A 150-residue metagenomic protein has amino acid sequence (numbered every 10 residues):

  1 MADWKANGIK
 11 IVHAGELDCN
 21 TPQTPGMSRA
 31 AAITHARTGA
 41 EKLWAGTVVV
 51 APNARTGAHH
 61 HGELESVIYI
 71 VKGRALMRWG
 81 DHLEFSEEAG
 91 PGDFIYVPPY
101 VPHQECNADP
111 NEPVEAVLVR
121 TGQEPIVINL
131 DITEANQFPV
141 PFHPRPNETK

Functional and structural regions predicted by a protein language model:
M1-K42, G57, V127, D131-K150: A short, N-terminal "cap"/entry segment at the start of jelly-roll beta-barrel domains of the cupin/DSBH fold
R29, G46-G62: Conserved short histidine dyad/triad with adjacent acidic residue
R37-E41, A51-R55, K72-L76, P125: Short, charged/polar surface micro-motifs in flexible loops or helix N-caps
R37-T38, E63, H82, P110-N111: Short strand-connecting beta-turns/loops that link adjacent beta-strands
E41-L43, H61, A89, A108-P110: Short glycine/proline-enriched turns and hinge-like loops at secondary-structure junctions
T47-V48, V67, Y96, N111-I128: A short hydrophobic beta-strand segment most commonly corresponding to one strand of the jelly-roll/cupin
A51-N53, W79, A89-A108, R120-T121: Conserved metal-binding segment of the jelly-roll/cupin
R55, E63-P91, V101: A short beta-strand-loop-beta hairpin characteristic of the jelly-roll/cupin
